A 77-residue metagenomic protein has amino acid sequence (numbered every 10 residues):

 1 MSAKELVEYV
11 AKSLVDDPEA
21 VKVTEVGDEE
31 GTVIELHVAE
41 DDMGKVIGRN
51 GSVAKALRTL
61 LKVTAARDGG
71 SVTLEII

Functional and structural regions predicted by a protein language model:
M1-M43, K55-I77: RNA-contacting regions in translation and RNA-metabolism proteins, encompassing KH/S1 modules where present
G44-S52: Amphipathic, hydrophobic secondary-structure cores in small proteins
